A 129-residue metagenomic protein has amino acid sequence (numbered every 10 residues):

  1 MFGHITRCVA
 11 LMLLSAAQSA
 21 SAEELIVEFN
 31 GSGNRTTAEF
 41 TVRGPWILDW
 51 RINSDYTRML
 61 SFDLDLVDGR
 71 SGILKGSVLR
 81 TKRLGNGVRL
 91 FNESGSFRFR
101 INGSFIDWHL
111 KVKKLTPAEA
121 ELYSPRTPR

Functional and structural regions predicted by a protein language model:
M1-V9: Bacterial N-terminal signal peptides that target proteins for export
V9-A10, A20: Cleavable N-terminal signal peptides
M12-L14: Hydrophobic alpha-helical segments of integral membrane proteins
A22-R129: Acidic, Ser/Thr/Pro
